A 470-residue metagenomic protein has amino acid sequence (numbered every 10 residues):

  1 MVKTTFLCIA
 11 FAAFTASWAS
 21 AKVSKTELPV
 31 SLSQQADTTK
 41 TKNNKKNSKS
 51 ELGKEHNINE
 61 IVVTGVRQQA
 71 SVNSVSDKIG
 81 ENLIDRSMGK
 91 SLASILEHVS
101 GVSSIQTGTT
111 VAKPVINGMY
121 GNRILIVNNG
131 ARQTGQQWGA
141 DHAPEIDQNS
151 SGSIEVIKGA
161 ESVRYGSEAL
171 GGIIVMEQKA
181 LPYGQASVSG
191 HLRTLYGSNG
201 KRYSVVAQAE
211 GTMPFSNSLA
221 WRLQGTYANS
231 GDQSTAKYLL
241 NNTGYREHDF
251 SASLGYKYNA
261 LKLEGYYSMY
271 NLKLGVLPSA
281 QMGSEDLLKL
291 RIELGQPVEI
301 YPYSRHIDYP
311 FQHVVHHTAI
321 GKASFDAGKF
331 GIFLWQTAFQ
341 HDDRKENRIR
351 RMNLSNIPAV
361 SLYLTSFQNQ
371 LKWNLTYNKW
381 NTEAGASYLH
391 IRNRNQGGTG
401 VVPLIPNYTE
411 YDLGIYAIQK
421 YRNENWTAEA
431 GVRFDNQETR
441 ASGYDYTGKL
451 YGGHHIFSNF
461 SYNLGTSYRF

Functional and structural regions predicted by a protein language model:
V2, S17-G89, A93-E97, E210: N-terminal Sec signal peptide and the immediately downstream disordered periplasmic leader that contains the TonB box
C8-T15: Bacterial N-terminal signal peptides
E51-N57, T64-S87, I105-G108, G118-M119 (+2 more regions): Outer-membrane beta-barrel proteins, especially TonB-dependent receptors
E97-H98, Y256: Solvent-exposed polar/charged
H98-V99, N122: Structured helix-beta-strand junction loops
V111-A112: Surface-exposed aromatic
